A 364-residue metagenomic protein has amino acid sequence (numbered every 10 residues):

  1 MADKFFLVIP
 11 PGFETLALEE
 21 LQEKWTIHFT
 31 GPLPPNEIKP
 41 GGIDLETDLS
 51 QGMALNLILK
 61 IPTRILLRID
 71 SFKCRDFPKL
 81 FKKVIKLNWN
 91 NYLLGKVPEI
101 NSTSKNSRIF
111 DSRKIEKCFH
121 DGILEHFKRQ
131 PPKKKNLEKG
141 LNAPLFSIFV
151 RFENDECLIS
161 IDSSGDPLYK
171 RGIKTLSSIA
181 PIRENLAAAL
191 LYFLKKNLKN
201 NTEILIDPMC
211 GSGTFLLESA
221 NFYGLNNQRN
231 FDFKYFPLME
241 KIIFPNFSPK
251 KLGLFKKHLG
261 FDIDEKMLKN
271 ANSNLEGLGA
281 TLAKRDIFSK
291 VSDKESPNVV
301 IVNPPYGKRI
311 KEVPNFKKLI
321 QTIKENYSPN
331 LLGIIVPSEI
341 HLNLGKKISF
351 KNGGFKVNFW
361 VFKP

Functional and structural regions predicted by a protein language model:
A2-P144: Non-catalytic nucleic-acid substrate-recognition regions in nucleic-acid-modifying enzymes
D3-T26, I38-I61, N106-K114, F152-N201 (+2 more regions): S-adenosyl-L-methionine
K4-V8, G12, E20, F261-N270 (+1 more regions): Conserved Class I SAM-dependent methyltransferase catalytic core
L21, I100, V150, A271 (+2 more regions): Residue-level signal for inorganic ion chemistry
I58-R64, G279-L282, N343-K351: Active-site regions of enzymes building and remodeling cell-envelope glycoconjugates
K86-N91, K290-S296: Short amphipathic alpha-helix with an adjacent loop that forms part of the alpha/beta core around
I182-S292: Conserved S-adenosyl-L-methionine
P297-N303: Short SAM/SAH-binding signature in class I
